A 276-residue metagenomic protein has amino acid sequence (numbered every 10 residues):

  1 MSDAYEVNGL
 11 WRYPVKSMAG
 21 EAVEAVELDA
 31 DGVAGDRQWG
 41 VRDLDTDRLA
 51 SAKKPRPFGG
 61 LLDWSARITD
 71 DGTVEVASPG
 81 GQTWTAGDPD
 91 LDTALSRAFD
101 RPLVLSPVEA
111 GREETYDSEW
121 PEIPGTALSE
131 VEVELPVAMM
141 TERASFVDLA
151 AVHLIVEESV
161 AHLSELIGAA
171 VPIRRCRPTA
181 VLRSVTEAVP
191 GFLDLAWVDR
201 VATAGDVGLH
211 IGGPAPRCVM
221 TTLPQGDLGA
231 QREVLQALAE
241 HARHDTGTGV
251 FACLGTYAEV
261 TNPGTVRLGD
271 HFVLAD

Functional and structural regions predicted by a protein language model:
M1-D276: Metal-cofactor-dependent catalytic cores
